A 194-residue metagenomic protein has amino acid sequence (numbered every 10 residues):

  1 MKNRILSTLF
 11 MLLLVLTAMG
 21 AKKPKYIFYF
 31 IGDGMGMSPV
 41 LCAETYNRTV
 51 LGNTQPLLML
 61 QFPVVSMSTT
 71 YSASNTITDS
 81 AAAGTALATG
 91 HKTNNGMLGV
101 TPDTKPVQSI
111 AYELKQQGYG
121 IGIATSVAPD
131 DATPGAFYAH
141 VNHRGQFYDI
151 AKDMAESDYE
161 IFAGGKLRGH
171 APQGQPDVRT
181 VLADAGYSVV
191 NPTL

Functional and structural regions predicted by a protein language model:
M1, A18-K22: Basic/polar N-terminal segments that are highly enriched at the extreme N-terminus, encompassing both cleavable
K2-M11: Sec-dependent signal peptide recognition, specifically the positively charged N-region followed immediately by
M11-M19: Hydrophobic h-region of N-terminal signal peptides that target proteins for export in Gram-negative bacteria
K22-L194: N-terminal catalytic scaffold of extracellular/periplasmic and nuclease hydrolases that process anionic headgroups
